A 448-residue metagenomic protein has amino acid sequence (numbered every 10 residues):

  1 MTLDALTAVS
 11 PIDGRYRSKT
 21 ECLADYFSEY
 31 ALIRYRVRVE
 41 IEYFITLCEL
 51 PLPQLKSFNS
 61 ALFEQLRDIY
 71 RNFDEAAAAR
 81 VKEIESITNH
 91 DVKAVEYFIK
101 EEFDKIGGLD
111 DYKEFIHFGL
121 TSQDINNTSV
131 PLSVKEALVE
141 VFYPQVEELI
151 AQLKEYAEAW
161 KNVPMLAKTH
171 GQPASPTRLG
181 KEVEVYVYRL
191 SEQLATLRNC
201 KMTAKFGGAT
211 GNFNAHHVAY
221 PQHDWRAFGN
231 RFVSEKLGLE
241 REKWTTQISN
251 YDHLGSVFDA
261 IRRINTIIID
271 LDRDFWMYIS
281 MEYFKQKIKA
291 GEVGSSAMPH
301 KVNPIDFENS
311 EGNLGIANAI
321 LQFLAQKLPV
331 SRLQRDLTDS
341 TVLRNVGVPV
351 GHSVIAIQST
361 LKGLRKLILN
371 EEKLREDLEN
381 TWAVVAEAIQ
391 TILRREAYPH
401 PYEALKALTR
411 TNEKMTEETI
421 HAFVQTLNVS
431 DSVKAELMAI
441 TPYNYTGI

Functional and structural regions predicted by a protein language model:
M1-R34, V39, E85-N89, E282-Y283 (+1 more regions): Glycine-rich cofactor/substrate-binding loops
T2-F213, Y220, D224-F232, G294 (+5 more regions): A helix-coil-helix interface module used to build multimeric assemblies and to scaffold catalytic/cofactor sites
E42-L47, F98, E102, A137 (+17 more regions): Generic, well-ordered alpha-helical scaffold segments in large soluble proteins
S60, Q247, K406: Residue-level "edge-of-site" marker
K135-Y143, E147-I150, K154, E184-V187 (+7 more regions): Short amphipathic alpha-helical segments with heptad-repeat character
Y156, W160-V163, L197-C200, A204 (+6 more regions): Hydrophobic stripe of amphipathic alpha-helices that form coiled-coil interfaces
Q193, E240, T246-R332: Glycine-rich anion/phosphate-binding loop at the beta-strand->alpha-helix junction
H223-Q247, Y251: Active-site-adjacent "gating/activation" loops or surface patches in catalytic cores
